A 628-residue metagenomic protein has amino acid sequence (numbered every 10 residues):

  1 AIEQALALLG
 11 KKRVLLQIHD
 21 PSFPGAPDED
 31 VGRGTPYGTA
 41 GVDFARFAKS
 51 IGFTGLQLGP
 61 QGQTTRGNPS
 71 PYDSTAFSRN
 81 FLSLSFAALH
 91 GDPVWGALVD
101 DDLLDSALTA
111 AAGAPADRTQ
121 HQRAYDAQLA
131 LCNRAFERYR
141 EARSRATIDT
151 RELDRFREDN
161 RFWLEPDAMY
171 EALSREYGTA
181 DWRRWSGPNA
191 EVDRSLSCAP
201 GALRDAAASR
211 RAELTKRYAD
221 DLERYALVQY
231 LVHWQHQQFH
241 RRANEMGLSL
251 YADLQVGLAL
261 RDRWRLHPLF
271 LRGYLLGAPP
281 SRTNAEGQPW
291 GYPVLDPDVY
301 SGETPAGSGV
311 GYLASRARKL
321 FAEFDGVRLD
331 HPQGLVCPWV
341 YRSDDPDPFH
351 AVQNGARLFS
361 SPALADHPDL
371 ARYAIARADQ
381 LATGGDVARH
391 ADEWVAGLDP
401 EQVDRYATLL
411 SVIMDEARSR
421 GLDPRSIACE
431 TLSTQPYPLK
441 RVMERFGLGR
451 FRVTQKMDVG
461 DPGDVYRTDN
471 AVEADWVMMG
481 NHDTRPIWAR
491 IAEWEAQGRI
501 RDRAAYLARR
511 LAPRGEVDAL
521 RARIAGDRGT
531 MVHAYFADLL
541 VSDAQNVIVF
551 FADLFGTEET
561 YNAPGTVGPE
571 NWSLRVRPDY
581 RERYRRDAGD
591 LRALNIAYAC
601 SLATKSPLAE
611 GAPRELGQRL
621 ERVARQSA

Functional and structural regions predicted by a protein language model:
I2-G32, G67-H233, G257-I548, A552-D553 (+3 more regions): Alpha-amylase-like alpha-glycosidases and glucanotransferases acting on alpha-linked glucans and related
L8-L9, P36-T64, K319, E323-F324: Catalytic domains of carbohydrate-active enzymes, especially glycoside hydrolases
F47-F53, R242, M246, E416 (+1 more regions): A short, Lys/Arg-enriched amphipathic alpha-helix followed by its capping loop at the start of a domain
T54-Q57, Y251, I548: Short, well-structured secondary-structure segments
Y170, A243, D253: Conserved hydrophobic/aromatic pocket- or pore-lining residues that grip, position, or stack substrates in active sites
V232-E245, S249: Active-site pocket-lining segments that scaffold enzyme catalytic pockets across diverse folds
G556-R614: Structured C-terminal cap/extension of enzyme domains
R625-S627: Conserved catalytic/binding loops enriched for acidic/polar residues
